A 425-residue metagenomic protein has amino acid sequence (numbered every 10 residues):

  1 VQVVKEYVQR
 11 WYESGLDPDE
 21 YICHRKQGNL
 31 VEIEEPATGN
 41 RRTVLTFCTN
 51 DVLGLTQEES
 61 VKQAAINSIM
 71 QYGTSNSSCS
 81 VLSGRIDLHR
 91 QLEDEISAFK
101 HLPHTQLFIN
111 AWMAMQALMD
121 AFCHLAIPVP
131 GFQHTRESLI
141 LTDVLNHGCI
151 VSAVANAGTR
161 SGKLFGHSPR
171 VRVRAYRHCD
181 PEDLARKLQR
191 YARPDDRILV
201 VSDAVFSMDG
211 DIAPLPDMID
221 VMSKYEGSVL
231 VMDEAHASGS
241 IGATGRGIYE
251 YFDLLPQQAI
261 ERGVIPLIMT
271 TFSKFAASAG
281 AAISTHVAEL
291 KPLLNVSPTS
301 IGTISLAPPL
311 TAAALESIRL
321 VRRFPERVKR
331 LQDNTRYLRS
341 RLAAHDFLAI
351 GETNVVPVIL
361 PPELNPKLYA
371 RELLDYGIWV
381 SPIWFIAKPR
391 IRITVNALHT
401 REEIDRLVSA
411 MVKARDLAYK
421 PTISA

Functional and structural regions predicted by a protein language model:
Q2-T74: N-terminal "arm"/small-domain region of PLP-dependent enzymes with the aminotransferase-like
D51, S168-M232: Active-site phosphate-binding strand-loop segment of PLP-dependent enzymes
K62-N110: Conserved N-terminal alpha-helix of the aminotransferase class I/II PLP-enzyme fold
N67, Q71-Y72, D94, A98 (+3 more regions): PLP-dependent enzyme catalytic core of the Aspartate aminotransferase-like
F122-G148: Conserved PLP-anchoring active-site segment centered on the Schiff-base-forming lysine
V144-G162: Short, glycine/polar-rich helix-capping loops at beta-to-alpha or helix-loop-helix junctions that flank or form
G227-V229, H236, I241-E352, L360: Active-site C-terminal subdomain of aminotransferase-like
V328-R339, A343-Y376, F385, I391 (+2 more regions): Conserved PLP-binding catalytic core of the aspartate aminotransferase-like
